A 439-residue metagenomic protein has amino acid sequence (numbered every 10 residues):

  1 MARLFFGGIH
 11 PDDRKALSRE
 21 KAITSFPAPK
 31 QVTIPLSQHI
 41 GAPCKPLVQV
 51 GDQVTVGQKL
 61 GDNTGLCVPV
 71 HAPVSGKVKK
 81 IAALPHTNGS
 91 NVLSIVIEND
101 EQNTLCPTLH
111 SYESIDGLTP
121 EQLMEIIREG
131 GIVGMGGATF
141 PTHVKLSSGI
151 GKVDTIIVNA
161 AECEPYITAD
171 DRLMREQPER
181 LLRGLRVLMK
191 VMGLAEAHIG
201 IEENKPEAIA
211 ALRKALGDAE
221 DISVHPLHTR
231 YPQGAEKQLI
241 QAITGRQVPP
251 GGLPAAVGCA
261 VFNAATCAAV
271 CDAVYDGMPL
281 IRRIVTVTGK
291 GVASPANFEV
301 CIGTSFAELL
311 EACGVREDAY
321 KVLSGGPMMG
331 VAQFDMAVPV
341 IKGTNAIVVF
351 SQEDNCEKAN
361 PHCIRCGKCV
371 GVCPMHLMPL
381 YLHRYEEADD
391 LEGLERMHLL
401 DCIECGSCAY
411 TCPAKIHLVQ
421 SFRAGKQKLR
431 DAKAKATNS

Functional and structural regions predicted by a protein language model:
M1-L47: N-terminal, Lys/Arg-enriched amphipathic/low-complexity engagement segments that precede the first folded domain
Q49-D62, K80: Short, well-structured beta-strand-loop connectors
G76-V78: Conserved hydrophobic positions within beta-strands
P85-F140, I150, P206, S223: Acidic low-complexity segments
L105-C106, G134, I156-D170, G291: Gly-rich Lys/Arg/Thr-decorated short loops/hinges at beta-loop-alpha junctions or inter-strand turns that position
R175-V191: Histidine-anchored nucleotide/phosphate-binding helix
L194-F306, A312-E317, G326: Hydrophobic alpha-helical positions that pack around
T344-N360, V370, P374-S439: Ferredoxin-type iron-sulfur electron-transfer modules in oxidoreductases and energy-metabolism complexes
